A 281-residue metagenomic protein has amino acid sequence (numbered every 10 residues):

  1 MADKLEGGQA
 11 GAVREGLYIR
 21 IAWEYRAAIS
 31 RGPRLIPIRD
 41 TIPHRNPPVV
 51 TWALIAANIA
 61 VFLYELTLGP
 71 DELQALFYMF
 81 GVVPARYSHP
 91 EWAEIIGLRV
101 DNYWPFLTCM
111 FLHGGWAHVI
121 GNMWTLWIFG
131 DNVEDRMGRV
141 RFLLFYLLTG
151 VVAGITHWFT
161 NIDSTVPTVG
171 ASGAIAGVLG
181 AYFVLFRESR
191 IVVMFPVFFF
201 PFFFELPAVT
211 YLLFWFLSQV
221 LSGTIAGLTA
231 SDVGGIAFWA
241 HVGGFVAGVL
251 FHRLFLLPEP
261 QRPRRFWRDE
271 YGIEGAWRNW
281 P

Functional and structural regions predicted by a protein language model:
D3, G8, R14-P281: A detector for small-residue-rich transmembrane helices and their helix-helix packing motifs
